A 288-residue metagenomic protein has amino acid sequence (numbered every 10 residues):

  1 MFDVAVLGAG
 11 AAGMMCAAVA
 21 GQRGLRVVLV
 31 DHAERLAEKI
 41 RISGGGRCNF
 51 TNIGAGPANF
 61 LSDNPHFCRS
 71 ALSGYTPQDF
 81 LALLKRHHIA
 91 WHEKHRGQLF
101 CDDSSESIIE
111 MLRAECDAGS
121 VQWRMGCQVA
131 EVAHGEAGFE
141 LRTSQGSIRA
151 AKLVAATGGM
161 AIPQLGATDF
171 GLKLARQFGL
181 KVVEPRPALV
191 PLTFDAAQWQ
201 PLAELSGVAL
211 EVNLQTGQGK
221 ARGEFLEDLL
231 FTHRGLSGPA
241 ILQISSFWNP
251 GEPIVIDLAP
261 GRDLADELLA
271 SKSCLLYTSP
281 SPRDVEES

Functional and structural regions predicted by a protein language model:
V4-V28: N-terminal Rossmann-like FAD-binding beta1-loop-alpha1 element of flavoenzymes
V6, G10-A12, R35, G159-A161: Residue-level detector of alpha-helix initiation sites
L7, I148-M160, L229-L230: Short hydrophobic core segments
A33-L36, R41-I42, T51-P57, A90 (+3 more regions): An anion/pyrophosphate-binding glycine-rich loop and adjacent beta-alpha core in soluble alpha-beta enzymes
R47-H92: Glycine-rich active-site loop/strand segments that organize a redox cofactor
R69-Y75, H95-R113, I162-G166: Short beta-strand to alpha-helix junction loop
M125-A137: A conserved short coil-to-beta-strand element within the FAD-binding core of flavoproteins
K152-A196: Glycine-rich loop(s) and the adjacent beta-strand/alpha-helix scaffold that form part
